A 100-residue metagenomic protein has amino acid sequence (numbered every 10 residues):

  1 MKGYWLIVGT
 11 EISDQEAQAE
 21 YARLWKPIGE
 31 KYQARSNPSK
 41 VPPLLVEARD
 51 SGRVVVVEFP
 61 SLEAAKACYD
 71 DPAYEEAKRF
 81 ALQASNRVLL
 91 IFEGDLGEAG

Functional and structural regions predicted by a protein language model:
M1-R53, P60-D70, E93-G100: Short S/T/G/P-rich N-terminal loop/turn motif that feeds into the first structured element of a domain
K66-D70, Y74-L90: C-terminal structural segments of small proteins and small subunits
